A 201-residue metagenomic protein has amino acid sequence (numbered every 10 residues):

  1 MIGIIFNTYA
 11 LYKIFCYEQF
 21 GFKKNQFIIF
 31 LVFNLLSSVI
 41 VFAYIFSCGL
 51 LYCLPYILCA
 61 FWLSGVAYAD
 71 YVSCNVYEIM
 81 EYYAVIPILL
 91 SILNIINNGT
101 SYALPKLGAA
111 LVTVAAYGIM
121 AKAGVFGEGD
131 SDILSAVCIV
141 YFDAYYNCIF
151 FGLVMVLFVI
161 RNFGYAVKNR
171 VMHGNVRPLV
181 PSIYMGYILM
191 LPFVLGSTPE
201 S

Functional and structural regions predicted by a protein language model:
M1-S201: A membrane-topology feature that recognizes alpha-helical transmembrane segments and their immediate juxtamembrane
